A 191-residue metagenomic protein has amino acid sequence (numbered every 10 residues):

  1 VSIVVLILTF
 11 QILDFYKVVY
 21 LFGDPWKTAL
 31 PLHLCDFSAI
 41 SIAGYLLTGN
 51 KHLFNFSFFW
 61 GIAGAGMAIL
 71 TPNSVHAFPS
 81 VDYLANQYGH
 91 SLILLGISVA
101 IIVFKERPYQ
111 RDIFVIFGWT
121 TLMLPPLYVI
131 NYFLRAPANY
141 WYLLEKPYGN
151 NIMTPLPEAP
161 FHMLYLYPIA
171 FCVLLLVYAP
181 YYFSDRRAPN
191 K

Functional and structural regions predicted by a protein language model:
V1, L47-F54, V103-F114, R186-A188: Membrane-interface helix-boundary motifs at transmembrane edges
I3-F10, C35, S57, G89 (+1 more regions): Hydrophobic alpha-helical transmembrane segments of polytopic
L6-Y16, G61-N73, T120-V129: Aromatic-anchored segments of alpha-helical transmembrane domains
V19-W26, T48-H52, P72-L84: Membrane-interface helix caps and helix-loop-helix hairpins in membrane proteins
G23-C35, N55-F58: Structural signature of hydrophobic alpha-helical transmembrane segments
L30-L34, V81-L95: Membrane-interface loop-to-helix entry segments
I42, I93-R111: Alpha-helical transmembrane segments in multipass membrane proteins, preferentially the mid-helix core
R111, V115-G118, L122, L134-L175: Membrane-interface transmembrane-helix boundary segments in multi-pass integral membrane proteins
